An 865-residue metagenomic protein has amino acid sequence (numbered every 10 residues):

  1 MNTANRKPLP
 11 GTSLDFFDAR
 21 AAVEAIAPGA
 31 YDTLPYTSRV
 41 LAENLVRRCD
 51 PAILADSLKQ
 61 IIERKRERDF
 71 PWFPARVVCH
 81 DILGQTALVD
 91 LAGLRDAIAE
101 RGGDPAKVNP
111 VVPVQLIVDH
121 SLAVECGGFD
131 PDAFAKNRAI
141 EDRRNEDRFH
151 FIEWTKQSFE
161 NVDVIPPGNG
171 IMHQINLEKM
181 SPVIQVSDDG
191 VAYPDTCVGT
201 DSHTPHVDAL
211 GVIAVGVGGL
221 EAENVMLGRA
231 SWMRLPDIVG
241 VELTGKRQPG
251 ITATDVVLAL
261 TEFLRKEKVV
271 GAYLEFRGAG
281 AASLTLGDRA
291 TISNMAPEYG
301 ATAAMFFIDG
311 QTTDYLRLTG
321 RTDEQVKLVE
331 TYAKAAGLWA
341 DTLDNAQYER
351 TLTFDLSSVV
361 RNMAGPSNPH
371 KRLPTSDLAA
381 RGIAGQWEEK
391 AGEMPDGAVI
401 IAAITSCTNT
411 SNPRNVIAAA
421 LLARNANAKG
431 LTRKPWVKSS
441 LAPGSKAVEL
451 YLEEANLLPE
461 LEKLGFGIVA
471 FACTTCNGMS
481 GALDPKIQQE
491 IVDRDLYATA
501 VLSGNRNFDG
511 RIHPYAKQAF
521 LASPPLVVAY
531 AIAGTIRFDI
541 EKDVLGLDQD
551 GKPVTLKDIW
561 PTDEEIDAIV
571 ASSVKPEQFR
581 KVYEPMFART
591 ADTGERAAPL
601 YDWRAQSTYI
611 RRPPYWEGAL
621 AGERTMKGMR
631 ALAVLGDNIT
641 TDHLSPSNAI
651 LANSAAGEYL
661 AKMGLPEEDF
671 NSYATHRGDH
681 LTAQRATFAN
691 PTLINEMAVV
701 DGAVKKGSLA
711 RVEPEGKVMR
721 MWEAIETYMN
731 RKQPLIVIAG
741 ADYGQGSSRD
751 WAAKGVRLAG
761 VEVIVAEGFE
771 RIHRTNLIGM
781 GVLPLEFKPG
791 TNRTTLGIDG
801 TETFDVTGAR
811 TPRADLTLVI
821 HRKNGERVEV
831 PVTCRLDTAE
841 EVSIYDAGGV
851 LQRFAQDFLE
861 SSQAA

Functional and structural regions predicted by a protein language model:
M1-A139, L284-N294, E298-T322, A605-S645 (+1 more regions): N-terminal amphipathic, basic-rich helices that act as targeting or association modules
D50-L243, D255-L258, R361-A364, L378-A472 (+8 more regions): Long, structured ligand/cofactor-binding scaffold of large enzymes
F73, A92-D147, A281-Q386, E541-D602 (+2 more regions): Terminal amphipathic helices with adjacent charged low-complexity linkers/tails
C79-G84, F276-S283, T302, Q311-T319 (+2 more regions): Conserved short loop/turn motifs at secondary-structure junctions
D189-V329, W339, A423-P435, G467-R580 (+3 more regions): Mobile "lid/hinge" segments at catalytic clefts and subdomain interfaces of large enzymes
T244, Y273, R277-L284, N505 (+1 more regions): Extracellular/luminal Protease-associated
D548-T562, I569, H773-I844: Acidic, glycine-rich flexible loop/linker segments
